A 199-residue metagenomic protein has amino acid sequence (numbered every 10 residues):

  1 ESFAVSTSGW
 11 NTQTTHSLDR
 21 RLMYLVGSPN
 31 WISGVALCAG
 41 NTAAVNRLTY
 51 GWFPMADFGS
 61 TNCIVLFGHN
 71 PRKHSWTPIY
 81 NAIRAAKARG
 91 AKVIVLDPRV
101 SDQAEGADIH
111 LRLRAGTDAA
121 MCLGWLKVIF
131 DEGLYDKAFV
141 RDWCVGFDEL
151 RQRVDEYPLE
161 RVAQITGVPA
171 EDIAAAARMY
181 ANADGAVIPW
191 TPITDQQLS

Functional and structural regions predicted by a protein language model:
E1-S199: Cofactor-pocket helix-loop regions in the catalytic cores of large enzyme subunits
